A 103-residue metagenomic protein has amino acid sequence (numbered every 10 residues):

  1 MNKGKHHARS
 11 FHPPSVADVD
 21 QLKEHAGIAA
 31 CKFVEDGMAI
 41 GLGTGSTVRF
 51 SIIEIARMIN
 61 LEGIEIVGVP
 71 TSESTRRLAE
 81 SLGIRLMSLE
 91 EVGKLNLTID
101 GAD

Functional and structural regions predicted by a protein language model:
N2-H6: N-terminal nucleotide-binding beta1-loop-alpha1 segment
H7-A102: N-terminal active-site beta-alpha-beta segment that forms phosphate/nucleotide-binding and substrate-recognition loops
